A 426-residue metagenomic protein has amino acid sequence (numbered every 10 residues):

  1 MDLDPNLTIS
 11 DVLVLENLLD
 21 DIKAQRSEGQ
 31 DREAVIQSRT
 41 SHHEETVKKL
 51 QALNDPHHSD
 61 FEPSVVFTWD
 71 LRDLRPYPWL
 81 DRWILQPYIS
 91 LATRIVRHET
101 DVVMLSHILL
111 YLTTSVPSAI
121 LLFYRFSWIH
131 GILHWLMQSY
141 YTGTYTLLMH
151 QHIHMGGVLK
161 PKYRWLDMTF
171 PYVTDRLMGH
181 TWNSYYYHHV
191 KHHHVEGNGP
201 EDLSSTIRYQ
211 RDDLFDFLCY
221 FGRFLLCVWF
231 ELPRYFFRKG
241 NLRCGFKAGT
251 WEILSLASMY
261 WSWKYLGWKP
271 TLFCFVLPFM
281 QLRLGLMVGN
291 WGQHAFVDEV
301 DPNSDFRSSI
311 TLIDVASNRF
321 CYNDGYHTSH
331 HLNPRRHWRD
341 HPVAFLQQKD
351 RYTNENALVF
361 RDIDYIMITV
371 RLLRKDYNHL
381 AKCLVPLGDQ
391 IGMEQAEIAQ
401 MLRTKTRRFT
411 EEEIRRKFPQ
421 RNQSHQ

Functional and structural regions predicted by a protein language model:
M1-L148, H152-M155, L159-R164, Y172-L272 (+1 more regions): Non-catalytic, topology-defining segments of multipass membrane proteins
M137-I153, T181-Y185, L277-N303, N323: Transmembrane alpha-helical segments that form the membrane-embedded catalytic/substrate-channel core of multi-pass
P171-Y172, H327: Positions in alpha-helical segments
H193, R339-D340: Short linear functional motifs
W261-K269, M280-V288, G292-E299, R336 (+1 more regions): Alpha-helix capping/termination and helix-coil
P270, C274-P278, L286, D314 (+1 more regions): Short, surface-exposed loop/turn motifs that are enriched in glycine and acidic residues and include a nearby proline
W291-R335, H341: Cytosolic/matrix-facing juxtamembrane and C-terminal tails of multi-pass cellular membrane proteins
